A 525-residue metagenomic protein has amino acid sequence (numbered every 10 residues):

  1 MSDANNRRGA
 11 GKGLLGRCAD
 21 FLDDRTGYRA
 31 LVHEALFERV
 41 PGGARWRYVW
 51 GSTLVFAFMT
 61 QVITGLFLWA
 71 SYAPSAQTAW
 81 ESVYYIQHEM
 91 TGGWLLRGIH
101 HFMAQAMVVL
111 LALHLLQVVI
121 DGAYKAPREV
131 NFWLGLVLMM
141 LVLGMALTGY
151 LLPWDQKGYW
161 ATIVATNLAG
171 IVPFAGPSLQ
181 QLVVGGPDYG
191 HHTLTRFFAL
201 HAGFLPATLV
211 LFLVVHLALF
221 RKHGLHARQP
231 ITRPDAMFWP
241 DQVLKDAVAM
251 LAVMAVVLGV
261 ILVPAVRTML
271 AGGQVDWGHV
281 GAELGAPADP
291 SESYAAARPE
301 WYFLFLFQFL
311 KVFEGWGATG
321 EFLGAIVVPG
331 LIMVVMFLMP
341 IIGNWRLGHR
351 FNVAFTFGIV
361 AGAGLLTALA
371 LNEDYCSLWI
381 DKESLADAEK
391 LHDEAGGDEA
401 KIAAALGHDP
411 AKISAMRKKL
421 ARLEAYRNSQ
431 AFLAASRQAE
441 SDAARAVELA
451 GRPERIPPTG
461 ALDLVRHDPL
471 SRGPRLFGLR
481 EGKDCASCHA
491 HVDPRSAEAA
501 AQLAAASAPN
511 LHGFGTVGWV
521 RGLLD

Functional and structural regions predicted by a protein language model:
M1-L22: Short, non-transmembrane cytosolic segments of multipass membrane proteins
R25-R39: Membrane-proximal N-terminal segments immediately preceding the first transmembrane helix
E38-R47, S52-A70, S82-H100, L113-D387: Membrane-embedded alpha-helical bundles of multi-pass integral membrane proteins
G272-Q274, Y375-G396, A400, A411-A446: Alpha-helical transmembrane signal-anchor/signal-peptide segments
D398-H408, Y426, E440-R480: Electrostatic cytochrome c docking/interface patches
P474-A508: Periplasmic/extracellular electron-transfer cofactor-ligation site, primarily the c-type cytochrome heme-c attachment
